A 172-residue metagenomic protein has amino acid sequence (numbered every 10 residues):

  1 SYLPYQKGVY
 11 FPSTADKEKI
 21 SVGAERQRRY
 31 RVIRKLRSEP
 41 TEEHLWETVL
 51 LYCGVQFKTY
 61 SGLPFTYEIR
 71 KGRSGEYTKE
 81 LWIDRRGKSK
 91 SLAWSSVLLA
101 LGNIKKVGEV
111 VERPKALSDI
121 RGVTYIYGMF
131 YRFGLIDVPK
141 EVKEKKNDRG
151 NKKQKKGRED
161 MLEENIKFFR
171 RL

Functional and structural regions predicted by a protein language model:
S1-R31: BZIP DNA-binding basic region
G23-L172: Intrinsically disordered, charged low-complexity linkers and terminal tails that flank or connect structured domains
